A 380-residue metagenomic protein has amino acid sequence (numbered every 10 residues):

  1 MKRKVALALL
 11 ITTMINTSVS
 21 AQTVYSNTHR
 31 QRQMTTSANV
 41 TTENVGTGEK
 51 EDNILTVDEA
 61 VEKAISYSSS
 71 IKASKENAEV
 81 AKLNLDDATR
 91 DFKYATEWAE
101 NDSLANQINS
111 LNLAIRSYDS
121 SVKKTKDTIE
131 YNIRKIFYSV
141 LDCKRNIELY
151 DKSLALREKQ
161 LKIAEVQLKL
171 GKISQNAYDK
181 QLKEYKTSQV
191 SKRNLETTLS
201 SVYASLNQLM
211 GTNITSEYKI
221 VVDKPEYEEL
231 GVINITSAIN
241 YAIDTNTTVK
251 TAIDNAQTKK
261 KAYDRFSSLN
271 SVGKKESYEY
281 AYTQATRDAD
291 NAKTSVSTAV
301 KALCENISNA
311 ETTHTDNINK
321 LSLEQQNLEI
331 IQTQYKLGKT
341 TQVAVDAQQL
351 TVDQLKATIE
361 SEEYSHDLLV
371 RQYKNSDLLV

Functional and structural regions predicted by a protein language model:
M1-Q22: Sec-dependent N-terminal signal peptides of Gram-positive bacterial secreted proteins and lipoproteins
T23-K50, V57, A289, Q354 (+1 more regions): Acidic, low-complexity, intrinsically disordered peripheral segments
Q31-I65, S70-K72, N77-V80, N84-K93 (+1 more regions): N-terminal or membrane-proximal amphipathic helix/coiled-coil initiation segments that transition from
V45-V61, S121-E130, A289-S297: Short, charge-rich amphipathic alpha-helices with coiled-coil/heptad character
V57-Y67, I108-N112, D119, T212-T283: Amphipathic alpha-helical coiled-coil scaffold segments and their short linker/junction regions
S74, A81, R90, E100-L111 (+6 more regions): Charged, solvent-exposed structural "stalk/scaffold" segments of large extracytoplasmic/peripheral assemblies
E196-S237, V370-V380: Short, solvent-exposed, mixed-charge loop/turn linkers that connect secondary-structure elements
